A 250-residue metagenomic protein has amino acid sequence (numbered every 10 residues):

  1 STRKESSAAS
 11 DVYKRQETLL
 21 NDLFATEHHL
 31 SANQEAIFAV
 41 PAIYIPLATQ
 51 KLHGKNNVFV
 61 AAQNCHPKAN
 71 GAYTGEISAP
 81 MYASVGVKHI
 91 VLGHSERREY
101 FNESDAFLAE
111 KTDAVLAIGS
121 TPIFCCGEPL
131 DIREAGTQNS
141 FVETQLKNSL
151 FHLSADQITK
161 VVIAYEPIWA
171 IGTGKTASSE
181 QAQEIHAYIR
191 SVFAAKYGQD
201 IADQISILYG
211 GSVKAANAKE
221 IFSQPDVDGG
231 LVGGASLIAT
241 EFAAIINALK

Functional and structural regions predicted by a protein language model:
S1-A9, Y13: Single conserved hydrophobic/aromatic residue that forms the stacking wall/gate of nucleotide- or nucleobase-binding
R15-L19, A72-S84, A215-E220: Short, acidic/polar
E27-N33, L52-V58, L153-Q157, A195-A202: Short helix-capping segments at alpha-helix termini
S31-I37, S206-I207: Short active-site oxyanion
E35-V40, A61, I90-E96: Catalytic beta/alpha-barrel core
G54-V85, I90: Active-site cofactor/substrate anionic-group-binding motifs, chiefly glycine- and Lys/Arg-rich phosphate-binding loops
A83-V87, S95-K250: Expand to "…catalyze enediolate/carbanion chemistry for C-C bond making/breaking, isomerization, decarboxylation
